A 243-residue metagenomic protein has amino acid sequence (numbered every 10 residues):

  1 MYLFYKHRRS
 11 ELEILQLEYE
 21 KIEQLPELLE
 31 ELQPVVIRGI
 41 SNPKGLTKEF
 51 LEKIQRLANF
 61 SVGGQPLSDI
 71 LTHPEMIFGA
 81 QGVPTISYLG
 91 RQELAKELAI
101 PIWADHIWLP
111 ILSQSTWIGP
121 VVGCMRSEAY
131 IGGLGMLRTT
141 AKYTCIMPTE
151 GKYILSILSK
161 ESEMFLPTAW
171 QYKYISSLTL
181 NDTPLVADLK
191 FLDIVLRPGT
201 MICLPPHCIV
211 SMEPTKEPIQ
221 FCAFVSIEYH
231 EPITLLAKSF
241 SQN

Functional and structural regions predicted by a protein language model:
M1-I202, H207-N243: N-terminal accessory scaffold of Fe(II)-dependent oxygenases
